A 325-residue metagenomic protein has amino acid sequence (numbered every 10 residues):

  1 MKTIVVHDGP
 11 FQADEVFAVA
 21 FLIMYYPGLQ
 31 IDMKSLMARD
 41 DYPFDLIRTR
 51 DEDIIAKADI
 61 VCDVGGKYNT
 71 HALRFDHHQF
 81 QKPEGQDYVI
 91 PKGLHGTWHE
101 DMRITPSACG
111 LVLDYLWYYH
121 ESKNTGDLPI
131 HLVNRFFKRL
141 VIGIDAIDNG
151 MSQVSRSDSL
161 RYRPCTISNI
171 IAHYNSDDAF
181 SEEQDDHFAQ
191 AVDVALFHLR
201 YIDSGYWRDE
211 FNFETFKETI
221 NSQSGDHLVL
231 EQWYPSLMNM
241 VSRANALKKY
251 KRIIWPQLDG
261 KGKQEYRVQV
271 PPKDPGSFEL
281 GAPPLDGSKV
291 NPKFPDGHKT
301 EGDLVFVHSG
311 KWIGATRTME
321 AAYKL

Functional and structural regions predicted by a protein language model:
M1-S176, S242, G262-Y266, P271-L325: Replace "Mg2+/Mn2+-dependent" with "divalent metal-dependent
G150-R267, P271: Glycine-rich, Lys/Arg-enriched anion-binding loops that position phosphate/diphosphate groups for phosphoryl
